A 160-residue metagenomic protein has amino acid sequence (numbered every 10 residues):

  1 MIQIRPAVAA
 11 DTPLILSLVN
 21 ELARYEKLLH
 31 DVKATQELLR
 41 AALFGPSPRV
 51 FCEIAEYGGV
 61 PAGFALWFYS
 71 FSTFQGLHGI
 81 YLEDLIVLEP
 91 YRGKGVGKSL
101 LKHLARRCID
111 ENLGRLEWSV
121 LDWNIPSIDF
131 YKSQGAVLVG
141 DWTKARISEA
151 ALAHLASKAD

Functional and structural regions predicted by a protein language model:
Q3-I15: A short beta-loop-alpha structural element at the N-terminal edge of CoA-dependent acyl/N-acetyltransferase catalytic
L16-A41: Conserved GNAT-fold acetyl-CoA-binding loop/helix
A42-I54, Y81: A short helix-loop-beta-strand connector motif used in the catalytic cores of GNAT acetyltransferases and, in some
I54, V60-Y69: Conserved beta-strand in the GNAT
V87, G93-R106, S133: Conserved acetyl-CoA-binding loop-helix of GNAT-fold acetyltransferases
K98, D122-G140: Conserved active-site alpha-helix within GNAT-family acetyltransferase domains
I109-S119: Conserved GNAT acetyl-CoA-binding A-motif
W118-S127, R146-E149: Conserved beta-strand-loop-alpha-helix junction that forms the acyl-donor binding cleft
